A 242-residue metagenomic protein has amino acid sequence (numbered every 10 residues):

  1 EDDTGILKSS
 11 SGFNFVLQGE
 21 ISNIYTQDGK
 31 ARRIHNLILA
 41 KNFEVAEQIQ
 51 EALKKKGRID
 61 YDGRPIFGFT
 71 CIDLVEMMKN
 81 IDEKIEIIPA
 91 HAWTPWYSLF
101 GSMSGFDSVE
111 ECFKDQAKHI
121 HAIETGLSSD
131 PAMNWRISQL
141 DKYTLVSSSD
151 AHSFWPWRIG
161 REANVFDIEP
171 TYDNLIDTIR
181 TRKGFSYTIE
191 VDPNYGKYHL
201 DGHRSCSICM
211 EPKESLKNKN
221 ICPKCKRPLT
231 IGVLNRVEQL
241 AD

Functional and structural regions predicted by a protein language model:
D2-D60, E76, K84, P95-D242: Charged catalytic cores and adjacent phosphate/nucleic-acid-binding surfaces used for phosphate/nucleic-acid chemistry
K56-I72: Divalent metal-binding segments
D73, I87: Acidic, metal-associated active-site segment
K79: Short glycine/Trp-rich loop-beta-loop segment that forms part of the substrate-binding cleft
P89-W93: Short, well-ordered beta-to-alpha junction loops that form the rim of enzyme active sites and present histidine/acidic
